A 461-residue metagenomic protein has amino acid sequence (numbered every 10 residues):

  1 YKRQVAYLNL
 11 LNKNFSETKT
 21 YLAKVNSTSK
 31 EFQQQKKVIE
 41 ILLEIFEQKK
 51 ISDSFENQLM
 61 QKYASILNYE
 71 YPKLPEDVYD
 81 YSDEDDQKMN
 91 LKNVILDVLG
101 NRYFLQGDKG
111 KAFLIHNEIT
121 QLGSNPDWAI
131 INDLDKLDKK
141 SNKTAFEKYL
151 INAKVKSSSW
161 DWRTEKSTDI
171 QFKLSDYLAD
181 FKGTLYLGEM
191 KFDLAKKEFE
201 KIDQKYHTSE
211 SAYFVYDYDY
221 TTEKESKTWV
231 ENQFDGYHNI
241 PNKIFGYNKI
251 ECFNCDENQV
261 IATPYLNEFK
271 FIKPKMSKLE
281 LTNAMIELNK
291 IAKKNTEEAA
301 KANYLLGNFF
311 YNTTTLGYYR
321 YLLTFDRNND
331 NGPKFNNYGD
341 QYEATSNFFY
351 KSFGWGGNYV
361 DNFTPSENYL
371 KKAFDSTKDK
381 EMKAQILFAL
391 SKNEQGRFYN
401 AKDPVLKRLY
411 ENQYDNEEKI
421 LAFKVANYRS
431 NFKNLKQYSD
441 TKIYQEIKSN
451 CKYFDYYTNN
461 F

Functional and structural regions predicted by a protein language model:
K2-F461: Extracytoplasmic/secretory-pathway proteins
